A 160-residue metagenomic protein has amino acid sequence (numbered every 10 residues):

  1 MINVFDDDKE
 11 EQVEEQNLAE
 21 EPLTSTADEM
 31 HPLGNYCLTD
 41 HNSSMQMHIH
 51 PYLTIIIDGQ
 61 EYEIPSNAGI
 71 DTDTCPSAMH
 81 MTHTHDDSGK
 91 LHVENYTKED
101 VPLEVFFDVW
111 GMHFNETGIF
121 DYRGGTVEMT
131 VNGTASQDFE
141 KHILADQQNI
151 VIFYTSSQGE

Functional and structural regions predicted by a protein language model:
M1-E160: Ubiquitin-like/PB1-type beta-grasp interaction modules and other compact soluble beta-rich domains
